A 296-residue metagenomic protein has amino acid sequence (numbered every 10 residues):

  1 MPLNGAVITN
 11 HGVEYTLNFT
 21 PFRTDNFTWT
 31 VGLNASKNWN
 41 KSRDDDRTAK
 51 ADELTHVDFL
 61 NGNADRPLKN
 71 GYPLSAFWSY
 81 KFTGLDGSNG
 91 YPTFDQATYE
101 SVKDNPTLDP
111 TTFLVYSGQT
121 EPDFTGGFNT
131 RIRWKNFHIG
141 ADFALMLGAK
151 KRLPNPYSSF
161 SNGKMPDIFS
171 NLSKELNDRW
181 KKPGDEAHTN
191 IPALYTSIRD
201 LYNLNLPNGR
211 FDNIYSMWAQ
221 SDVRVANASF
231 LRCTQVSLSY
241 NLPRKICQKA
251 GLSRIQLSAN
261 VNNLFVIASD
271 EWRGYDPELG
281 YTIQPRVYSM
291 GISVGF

Functional and structural regions predicted by a protein language model:
M1-N4, F113-Y116, S221-V225, Y275-G280: Extracellular loop and loop/strand-boundary signature of outer-membrane beta-barrel proteins
L3-T9, V13, T20-T120, K151 (+1 more regions): Conserved small-residue
G5-T9, L74, G118-D123, V223-R232 (+1 more regions): Short sequence motifs at beta-strands and strand-loop junctions characteristic of Gram-negative outer-membrane
E14-T16, Q284-F296: Outer-membrane beta-barrel "beta-signal"
Y15, V31-L33, A141, L257-A259 (+1 more regions): Membrane-embedded beta-strand positions of outer-membrane beta-barrel proteins
F19-P21, A35-K41, W134-N136, L145-A149 (+4 more regions): Transmembrane beta-strands of outer-membrane beta-barrel pores
D25, N136-A141, K245-I246: Repeated loop/turn-to-beta-strand initiation elements of outer-membrane beta-barrel proteins
G148-G251, I255: Extracytoplasmic gating/loop element in the C-terminal half of outer-membrane beta-barrel translocons and assembly
